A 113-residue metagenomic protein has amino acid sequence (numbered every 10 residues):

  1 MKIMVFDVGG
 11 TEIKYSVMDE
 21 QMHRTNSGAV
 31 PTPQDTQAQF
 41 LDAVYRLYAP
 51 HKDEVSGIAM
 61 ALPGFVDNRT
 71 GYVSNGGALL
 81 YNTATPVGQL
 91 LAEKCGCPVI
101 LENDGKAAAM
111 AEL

Functional and structural regions predicted by a protein language model:
K2-D42, V73: Short glycine-rich, Thr/Ser-proximal phosphate-binding strand/loop in the N-terminal lobe of ATP-dependent enzymes
I3-V5, F65, P98: Short, surface-exposed charged micro-motifs
D7, A59-P63: Short beta-strand segments
T11, P63-V66: Short glycine-rich anion-binding loops that position phosphate/pyrophosphate groups of nucleotides and phosphorylated
M18, V66-D67: Hydrophobic alpha-helical segments, especially N-terminal targeting/anchoring helices
A38, D67-L113: Glycine-rich phosphate-binding loop and adjoining helix at the ATP-binding site of ATP-dependent phosphoryl-transfer
V44-I58, P98-V99: Phosphate/pyrophosphate-binding loops at sites that engage ATP/ADP/AMP, CoA/4′-phosphopantetheine, polyphosphate
